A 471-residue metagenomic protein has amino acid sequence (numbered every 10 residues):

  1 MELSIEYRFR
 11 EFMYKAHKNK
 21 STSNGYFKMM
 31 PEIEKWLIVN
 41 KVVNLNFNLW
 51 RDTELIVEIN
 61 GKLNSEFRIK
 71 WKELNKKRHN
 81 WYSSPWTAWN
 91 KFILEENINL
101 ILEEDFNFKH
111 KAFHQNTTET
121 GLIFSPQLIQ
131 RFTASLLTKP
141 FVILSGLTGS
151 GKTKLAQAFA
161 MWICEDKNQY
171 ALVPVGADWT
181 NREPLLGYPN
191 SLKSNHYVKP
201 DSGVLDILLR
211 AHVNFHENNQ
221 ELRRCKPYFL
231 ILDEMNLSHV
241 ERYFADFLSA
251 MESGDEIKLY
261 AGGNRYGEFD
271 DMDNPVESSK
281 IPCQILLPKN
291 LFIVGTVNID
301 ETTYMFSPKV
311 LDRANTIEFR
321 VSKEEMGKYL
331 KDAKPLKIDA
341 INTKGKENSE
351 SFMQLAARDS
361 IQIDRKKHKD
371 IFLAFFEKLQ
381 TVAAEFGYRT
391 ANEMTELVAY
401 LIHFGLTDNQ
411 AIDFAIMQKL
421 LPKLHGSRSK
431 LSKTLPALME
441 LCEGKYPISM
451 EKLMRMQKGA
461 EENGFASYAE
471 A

Functional and structural regions predicted by a protein language model:
E2-T22: Short terminal alpha-helical segments
E2-Y7, L55-N60, D105-F106, I363-F372: Helix-boundary capping/turn motifs
K15-E95: Non-catalytic DNA-binding core/recognition domains of DNA-processing enzymes
A16-G25, K72-W81, I123-Q127, Q380-R389 (+1 more regions): Structural motif
K20-P31, H79, S83, T87 (+3 more regions): Short, well-structured alpha-helical segments
W36, F92, W162, R210 (+2 more regions): Active-site catalytic microenvironments for nucleophilic, acid-base chemistry
P85, A333-A471: Alpha-helical lid/collar subdomain of P-loop NTPases
I98-E347: AAA+ P-loop NTPase catalytic core and its hallmark functional loops
